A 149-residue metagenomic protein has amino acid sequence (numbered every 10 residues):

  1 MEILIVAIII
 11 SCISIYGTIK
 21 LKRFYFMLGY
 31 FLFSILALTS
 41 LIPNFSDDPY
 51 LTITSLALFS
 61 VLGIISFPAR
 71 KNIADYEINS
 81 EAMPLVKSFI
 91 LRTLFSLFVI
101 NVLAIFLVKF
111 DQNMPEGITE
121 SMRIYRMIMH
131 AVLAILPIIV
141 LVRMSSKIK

Functional and structural regions predicted by a protein language model:
M1-L4, I42-S55, K109-M127: Membrane-helix interface and helix-disruption motif detector
E2-K22: N-terminal signal-anchor/start-transfer transmembrane helix
A7-S11, L56-P68, M129-L141: Hydrophobic cores of alpha-helical transmembrane segments in multi-pass inner/ER membrane proteins, independent
Y16-G29, K147-K149: Membrane-helix interface "capping/anchor" motifs
F26-P49: A generic, lipid-embedded transmembrane alpha helix
D48-M83: Alpha-helical transmembrane-segment detector that highlights a single hydrophobic TM helix and its immediate
N79-T93: Interfacial transmembrane-helix boundary/kink motif in multi-pass membrane proteins
F89-K149: C-terminal membrane-adjacent module
